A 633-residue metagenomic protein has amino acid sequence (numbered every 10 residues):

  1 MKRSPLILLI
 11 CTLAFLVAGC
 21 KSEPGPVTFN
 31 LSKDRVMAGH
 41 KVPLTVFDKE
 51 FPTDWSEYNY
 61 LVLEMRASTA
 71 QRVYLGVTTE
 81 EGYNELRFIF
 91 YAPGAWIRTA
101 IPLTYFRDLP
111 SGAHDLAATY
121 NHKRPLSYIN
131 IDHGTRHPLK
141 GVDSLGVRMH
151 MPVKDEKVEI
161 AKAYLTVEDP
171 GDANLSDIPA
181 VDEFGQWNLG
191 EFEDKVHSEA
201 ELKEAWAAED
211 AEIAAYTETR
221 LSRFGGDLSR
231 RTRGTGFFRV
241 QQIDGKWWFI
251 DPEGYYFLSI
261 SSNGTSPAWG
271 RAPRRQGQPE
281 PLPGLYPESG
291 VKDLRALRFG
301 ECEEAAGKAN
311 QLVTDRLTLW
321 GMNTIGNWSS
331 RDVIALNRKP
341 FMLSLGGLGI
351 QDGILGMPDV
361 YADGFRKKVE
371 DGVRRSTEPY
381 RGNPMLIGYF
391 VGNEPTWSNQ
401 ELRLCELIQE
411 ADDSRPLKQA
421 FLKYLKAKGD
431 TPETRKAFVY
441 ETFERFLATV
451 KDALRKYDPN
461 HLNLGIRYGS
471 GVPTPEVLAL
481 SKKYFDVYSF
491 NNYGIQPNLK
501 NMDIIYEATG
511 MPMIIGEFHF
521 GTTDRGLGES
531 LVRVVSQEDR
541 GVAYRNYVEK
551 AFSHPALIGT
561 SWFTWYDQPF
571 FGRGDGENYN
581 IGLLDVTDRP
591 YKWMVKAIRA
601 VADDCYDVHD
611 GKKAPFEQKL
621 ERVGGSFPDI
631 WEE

Functional and structural regions predicted by a protein language model:
R35-H133, P138, K154-E156: Extracellular ligand-binding interfaces
V147-K154: Short beta-strand-plus-loop segments that form exposed binding edges in beta-rich domains
F192-N337, D352-M385, E433-E441: Active-site-adjacent substrate/metal-binding segments within catalytic domains of carbohydrate-active enzymes
I243, P252, S262-N263, Q278-E303 (+3 more regions): Polysaccharide-binding and catalytic clefts of secreted carbohydrate-active enzymes
D293-E301, D352-D359, D430-T434, G469-S470 (+3 more regions): Active-site clefts of carbohydrate-active enzymes
P384-G388, G392-N393, F518, V532-L583 (+1 more regions): Substrate-binding cleft of secreted/luminal carbohydrate-active enzymes
C405-K418, F563-E633: Aromatic-rich peripheral "rim/lid" segments of glycoside hydrolase catalytic domains that contact and position glycan
Y440-D452, K456-S530, E549: Glycoside hydrolase catalytic-domain groove-lining segments
